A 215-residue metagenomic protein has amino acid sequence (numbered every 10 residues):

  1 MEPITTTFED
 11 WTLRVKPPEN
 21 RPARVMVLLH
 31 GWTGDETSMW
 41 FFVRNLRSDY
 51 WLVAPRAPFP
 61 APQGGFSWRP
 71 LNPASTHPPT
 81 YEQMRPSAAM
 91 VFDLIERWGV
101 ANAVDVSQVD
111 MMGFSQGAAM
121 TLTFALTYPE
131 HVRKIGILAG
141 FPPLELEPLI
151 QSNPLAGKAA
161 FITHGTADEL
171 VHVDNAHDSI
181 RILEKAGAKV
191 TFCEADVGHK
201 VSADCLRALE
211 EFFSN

Functional and structural regions predicted by a protein language model:
I4-V104: Serine-hydrolase catalytic machinery in alpha/beta-hydrolase-like enzymes
M39-F42, P148, H172-I182: Short alpha-helix in the alpha/beta-hydrolase fold that links the catalytic acid
A103-G113: Alpha/beta-hydrolase fold nucleophile elbow
M111-G113, L138, T163: Short beta-strand immediately N-terminal to the catalytic nucleophile in serine-hydrolase-like folds
G113-G117, T121: Gly/Ala-rich beta-loop-alpha elbow adjacent to hydrolase catalytic centers
E130-P143: A conserved short beta-strand
F161-H164, D168: Short beta-strand/loop motif that positions the catalytic acidic residue of the alpha/beta-hydrolase fold
D174-N215: C-terminal catalytic histidine-bearing segment of alpha/beta-hydrolase fold enzymes
